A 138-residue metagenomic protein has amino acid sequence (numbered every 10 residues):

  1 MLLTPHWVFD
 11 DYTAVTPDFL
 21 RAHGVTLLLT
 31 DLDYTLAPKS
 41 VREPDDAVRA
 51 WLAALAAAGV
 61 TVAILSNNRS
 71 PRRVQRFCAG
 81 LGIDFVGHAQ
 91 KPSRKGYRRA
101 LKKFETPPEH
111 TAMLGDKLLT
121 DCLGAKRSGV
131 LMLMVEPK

Functional and structural regions predicted by a protein language model:
M1-T30: Non-catalytic pre-domain segments flanking phosphatase-related domains
L28-P44, V48-C78, Q90-K91: Substrate-recognition element of Asp-dependent hydrolases with the DxDx(T/V) motif
G80-G82, S128-G129: Short, structured coil segments at secondary-structure junctions
H88-S93, E136-K138: Short, acidic/turn-prone active-site loops that include or flank metal/cofactor- and phosphate-binding residues
R94-L118: Conserved Lys-Pro-Asp/Glu-containing loop-to-beta segment of HAD-superfamily phosphomonoesterases, centered on
L114, L119-K138: Acidic, Mg2+-coordinating phosphoryl-transfer loop and its flanking beta/alpha structural elements, shared across
